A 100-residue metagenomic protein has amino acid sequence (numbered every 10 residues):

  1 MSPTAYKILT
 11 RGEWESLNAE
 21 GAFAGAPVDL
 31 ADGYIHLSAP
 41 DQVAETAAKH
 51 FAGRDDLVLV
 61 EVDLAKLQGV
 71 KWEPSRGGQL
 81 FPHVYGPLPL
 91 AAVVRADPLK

Functional and structural regions predicted by a protein language model:
M1-K100: Conserved, structured core segments of small domains
